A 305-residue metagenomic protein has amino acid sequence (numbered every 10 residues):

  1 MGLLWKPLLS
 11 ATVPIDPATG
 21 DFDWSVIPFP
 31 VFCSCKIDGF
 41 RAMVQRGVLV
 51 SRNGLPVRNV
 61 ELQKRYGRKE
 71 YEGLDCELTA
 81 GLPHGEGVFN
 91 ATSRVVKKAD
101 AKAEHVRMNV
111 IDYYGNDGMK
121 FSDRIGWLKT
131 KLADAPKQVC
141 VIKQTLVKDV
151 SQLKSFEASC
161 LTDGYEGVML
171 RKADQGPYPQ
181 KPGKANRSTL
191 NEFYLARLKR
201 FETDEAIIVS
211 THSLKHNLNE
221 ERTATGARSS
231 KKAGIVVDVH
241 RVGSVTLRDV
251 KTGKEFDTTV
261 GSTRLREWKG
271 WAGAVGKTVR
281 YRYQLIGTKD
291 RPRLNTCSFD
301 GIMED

Functional and structural regions predicted by a protein language model:
G2, P7-L8, E61, G73: Acidic/proline-rich low-complexity IDRs
L3-K6, S10-L55, K97, Y113-N116 (+2 more regions): Nucleic-acid 5′ end/cap handling module spanning
D23-C140: Covalent nucleotidyltransferase
